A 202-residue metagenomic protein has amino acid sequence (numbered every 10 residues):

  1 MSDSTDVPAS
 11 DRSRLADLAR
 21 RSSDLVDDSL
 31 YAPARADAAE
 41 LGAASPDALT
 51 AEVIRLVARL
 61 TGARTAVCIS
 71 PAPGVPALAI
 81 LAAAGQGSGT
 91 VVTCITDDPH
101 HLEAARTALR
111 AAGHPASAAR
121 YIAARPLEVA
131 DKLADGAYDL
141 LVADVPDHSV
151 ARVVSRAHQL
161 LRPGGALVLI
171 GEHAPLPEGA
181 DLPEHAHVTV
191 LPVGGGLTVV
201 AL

Functional and structural regions predicted by a protein language model:
M1-L140, D147-R162, A166, E172-L202: A short alpha-helical cap/connector motif
